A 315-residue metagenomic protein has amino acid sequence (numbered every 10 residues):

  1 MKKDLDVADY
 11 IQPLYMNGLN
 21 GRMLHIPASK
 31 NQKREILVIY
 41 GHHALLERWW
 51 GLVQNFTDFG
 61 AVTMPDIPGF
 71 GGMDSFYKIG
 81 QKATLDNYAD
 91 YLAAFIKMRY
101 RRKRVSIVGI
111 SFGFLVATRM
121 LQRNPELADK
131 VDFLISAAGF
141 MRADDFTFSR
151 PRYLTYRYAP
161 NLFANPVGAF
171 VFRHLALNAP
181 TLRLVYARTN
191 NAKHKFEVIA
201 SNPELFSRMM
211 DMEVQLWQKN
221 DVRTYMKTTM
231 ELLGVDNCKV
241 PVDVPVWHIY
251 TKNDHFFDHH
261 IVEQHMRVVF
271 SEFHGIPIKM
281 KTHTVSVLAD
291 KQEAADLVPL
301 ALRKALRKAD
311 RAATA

Functional and structural regions predicted by a protein language model:
L19-S75: Conserved HGGG/HGGXW glycine-rich cap/lid loop of the alpha/beta-hydrolase fold
M64-I110, L127: Active-site loop/oxyanion-hole signature of alpha/beta-hydrolase fold enzymes
G109-A117: Gly/Ala-rich beta-loop-alpha elbow adjacent to hydrolase catalytic centers
V131-F172: Flexible "cap/lid" loop of the alpha/beta hydrolase fold
D145, V171-M226, L232, C238-V240: Conserved alpha/beta-hydrolase catalytic His-Asp/Glu region
V242, H248-T251: Short beta-strand/loop motif that positions the catalytic acidic residue of the alpha/beta-hydrolase fold
K252-F257: Acidic catalytic loop of the alpha/beta-hydrolase fold
F270-A315: Catalytic active-site module of serine/aspartate enzymes centered on a nucleophile-bearing elbow/loop
